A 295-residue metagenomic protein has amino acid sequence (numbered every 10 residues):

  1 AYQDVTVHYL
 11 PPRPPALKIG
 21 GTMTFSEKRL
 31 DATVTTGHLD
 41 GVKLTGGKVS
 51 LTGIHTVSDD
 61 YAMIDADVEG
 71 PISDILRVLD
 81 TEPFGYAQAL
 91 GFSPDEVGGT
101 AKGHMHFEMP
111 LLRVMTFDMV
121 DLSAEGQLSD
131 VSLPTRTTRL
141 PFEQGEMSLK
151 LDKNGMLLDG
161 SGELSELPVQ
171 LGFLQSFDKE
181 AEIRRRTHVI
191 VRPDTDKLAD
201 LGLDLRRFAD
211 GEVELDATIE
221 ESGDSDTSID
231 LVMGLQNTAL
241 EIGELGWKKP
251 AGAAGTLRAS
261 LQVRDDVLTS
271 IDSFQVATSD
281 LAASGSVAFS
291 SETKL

Functional and structural regions predicted by a protein language model:
A1-Q3, V7, T52-L133, L174-S279 (+1 more regions): Extended amphipathic, helix-rich lipid-handling scaffolds
Q3, S26, D152-N154, R264: Structural motif
P11-R13, G41-K43, T135-R139, S165-V169 (+3 more regions): Solvent-exposed loop/turn segments connecting transmembrane beta-strands in outer-membrane beta-barrel proteins
G20, V34, G46, K102 (+4 more regions): Surface-exposed or flexible loop/turn and strand-edge residues in extracellular/cell-surface modules
G20-T22, H104, E146-S148, S161 (+3 more regions): Short, surface-exposed charged micro-motifs
T22-M23, R29, K43, T100: Extended non-catalytic domains of envelope/secretory-pathway proteins
R29-A32, G155-D159, V267-T269: Repeated loop/turn-to-beta-strand initiation elements of outer-membrane beta-barrel proteins
